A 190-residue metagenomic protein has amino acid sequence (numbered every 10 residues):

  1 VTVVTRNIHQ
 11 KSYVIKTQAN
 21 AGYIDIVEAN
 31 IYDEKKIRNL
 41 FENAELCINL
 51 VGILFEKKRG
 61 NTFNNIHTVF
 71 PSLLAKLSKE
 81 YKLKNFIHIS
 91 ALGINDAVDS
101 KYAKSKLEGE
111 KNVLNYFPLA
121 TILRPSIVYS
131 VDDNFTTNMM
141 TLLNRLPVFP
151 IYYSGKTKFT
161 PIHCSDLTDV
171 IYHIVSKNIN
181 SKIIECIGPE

Functional and structural regions predicted by a protein language model:
V1-N7: Conserved glycine-rich Rossmann-like NAD(P)H-binding loop of the short-chain dehydrogenase/reductase
T2, I53, N61-Y116, A120-S126: Conserved Rossmann-fold NAD(P)-dependent oxidoreductase catalytic core, especially the SDR/UDP-sugar
N7-H9, E190: Residues in the short beta-alpha loop(s) of Rossmann-like NAD(P)-binding domains
H9, Y13, Q18-E80, L92-D96: NAD(P)H-binding glycine-rich loop region in Rossmannoid oxidoreductase-like domains and their noncatalytic homologs
A21-I24, M140-Y153: A short C-terminal helix-loop "cap" of Rossmann-like NAD(P)-dependent dehydrogenase/epimerase domains
S100-K101, T121-M140, T157-K158: Flexible, glycine-rich beta-alpha linker
N134-T136, S154-V175, K182: Substrate-positioning beta->alpha
I179-P189: A recurrent short beta-strand within the Rossmann-like NAD(P)-dependent oxidoreductase core
